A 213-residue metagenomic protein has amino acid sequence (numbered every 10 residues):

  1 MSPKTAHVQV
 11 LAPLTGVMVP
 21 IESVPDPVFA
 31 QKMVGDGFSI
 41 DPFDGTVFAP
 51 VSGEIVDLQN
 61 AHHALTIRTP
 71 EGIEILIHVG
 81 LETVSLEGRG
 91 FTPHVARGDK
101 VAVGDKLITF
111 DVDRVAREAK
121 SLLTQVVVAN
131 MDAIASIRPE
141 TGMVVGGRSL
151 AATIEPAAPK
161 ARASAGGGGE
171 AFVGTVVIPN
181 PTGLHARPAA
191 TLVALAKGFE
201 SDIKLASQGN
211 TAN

Functional and structural regions predicted by a protein language model:
M1-G167: Contiguous, well-folded functional domains in the mature portion of proteins
V10-A12, G169-N180: Short amphipathic
S52-I55, T175, T211: A general secondary-structure boundary signal
I73-I77, G174, A212: Short beta-strand segments
H78, V177, L205-A206: Conserved beta-strand segments of the P-loop GTPase G domain that flank and frequently precede/overlap
A157-T175, V193, K197, D202-K204: SAM-dependent methyltransferases
G183-A196, S201-K204, N210-N213: Amphipathic alpha-helical interaction surfaces in cytosolic regulatory modules
